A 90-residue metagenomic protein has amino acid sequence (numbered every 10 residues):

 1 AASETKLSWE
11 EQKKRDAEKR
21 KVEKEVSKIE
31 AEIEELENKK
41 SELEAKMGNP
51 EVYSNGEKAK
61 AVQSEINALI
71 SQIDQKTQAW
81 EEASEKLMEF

Functional and structural regions predicted by a protein language model:
A1-F90: Charged, heptad-repeat coiled-coil alpha-helices that serve as long linker/dimerization "arms" in large NTP-dependent
